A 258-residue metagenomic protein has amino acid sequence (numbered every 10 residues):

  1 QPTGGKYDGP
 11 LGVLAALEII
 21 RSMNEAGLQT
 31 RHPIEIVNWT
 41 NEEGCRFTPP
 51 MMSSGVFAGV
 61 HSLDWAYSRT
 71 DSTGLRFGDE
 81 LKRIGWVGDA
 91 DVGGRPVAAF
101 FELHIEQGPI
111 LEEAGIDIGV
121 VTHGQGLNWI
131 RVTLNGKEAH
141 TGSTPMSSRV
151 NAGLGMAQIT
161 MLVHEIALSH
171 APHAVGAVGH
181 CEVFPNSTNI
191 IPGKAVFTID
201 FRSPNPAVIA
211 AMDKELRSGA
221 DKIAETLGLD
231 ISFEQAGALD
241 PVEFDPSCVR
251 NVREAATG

Functional and structural regions predicted by a protein language model:
P2-T70: A generic, well-ordered mixed alpha/beta core segment in the N-terminal half of proteins
G4-D8, T144-S147, A211, F244: Short, solvent-exposed loop/turn segments at secondary-structure boundaries
V13, L17-I20, M156-M161, R217: Short, hydrophobic/amphipathic alpha-helical packing segments that form internal helix faces or helix-helix interfaces
T30-E35, V97-A99, A174-G176, I231: Residue-level recognition of the N-termini of beta-strands and the immediately preceding loop/turn
N41-A207, G237: Midchain, well-structured core segments that form catalytic/ion-binding scaffolds
A167-G176, A224-D230, A256-G258: Short secondary-structure junctions
M212-D221: Short amphipathic alpha-helices in soluble, non-transmembrane regions that often serve as interface/regulatory elements
E234-G258: An extended, acidic, His-containing surface patch that forms the Zn2+-binding/catalytic region of metallohydrolases
